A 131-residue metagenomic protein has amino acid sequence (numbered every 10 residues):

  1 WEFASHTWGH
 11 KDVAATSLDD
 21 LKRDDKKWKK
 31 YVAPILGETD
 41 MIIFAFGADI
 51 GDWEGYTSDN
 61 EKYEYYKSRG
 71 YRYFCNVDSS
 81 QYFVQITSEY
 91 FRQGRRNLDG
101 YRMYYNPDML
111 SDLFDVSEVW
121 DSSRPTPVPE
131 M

Functional and structural regions predicted by a protein language model:
E2-F3, A14-M131: C-terminal active-site subregion of NodB/CE4 polysaccharide deacetylases
H6, H10: Histidine-centered divalent metal-coordination motifs
